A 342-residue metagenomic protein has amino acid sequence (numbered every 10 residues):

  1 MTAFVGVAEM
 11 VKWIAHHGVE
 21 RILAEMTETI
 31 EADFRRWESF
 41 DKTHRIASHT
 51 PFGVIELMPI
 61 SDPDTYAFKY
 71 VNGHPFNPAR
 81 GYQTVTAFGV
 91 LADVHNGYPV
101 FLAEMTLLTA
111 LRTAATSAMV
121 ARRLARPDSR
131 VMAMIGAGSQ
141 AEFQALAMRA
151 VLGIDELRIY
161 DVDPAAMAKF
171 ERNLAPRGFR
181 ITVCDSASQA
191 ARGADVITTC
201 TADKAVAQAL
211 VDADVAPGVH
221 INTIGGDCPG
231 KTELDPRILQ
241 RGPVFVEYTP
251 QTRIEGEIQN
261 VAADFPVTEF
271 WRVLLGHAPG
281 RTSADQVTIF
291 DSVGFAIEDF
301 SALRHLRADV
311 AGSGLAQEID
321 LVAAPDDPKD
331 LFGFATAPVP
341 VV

Functional and structural regions predicted by a protein language model:
M1-A110, A118, D128, I297-F300 (+2 more regions): N-terminal ligand-binding/catalytic initiation module
L124-V131, G153, A216-P217: Short helix-loop-beta connector
A137-G138: Glycine-rich Rossmann-fold phosphate-binding loop(s) that bind the pyrophosphate of adenine dinucleotide cofactors
A141-E142: N-terminal Rossmann-fold NAD(P) dinucleotide-binding loop
V151-A175: NAD(P)-binding Rossmann-fold cofactor-contacting core
F179-A194, A209-L210: Short acidic low-complexity segments
T201-D203, G225-G226: Short glycine-/small-residue-rich Rossmann-like dinucleotide-binding loops
D214-V219, T223-P279: Rossmann-fold NAD(P)-binding glycine/threonine-rich loop
